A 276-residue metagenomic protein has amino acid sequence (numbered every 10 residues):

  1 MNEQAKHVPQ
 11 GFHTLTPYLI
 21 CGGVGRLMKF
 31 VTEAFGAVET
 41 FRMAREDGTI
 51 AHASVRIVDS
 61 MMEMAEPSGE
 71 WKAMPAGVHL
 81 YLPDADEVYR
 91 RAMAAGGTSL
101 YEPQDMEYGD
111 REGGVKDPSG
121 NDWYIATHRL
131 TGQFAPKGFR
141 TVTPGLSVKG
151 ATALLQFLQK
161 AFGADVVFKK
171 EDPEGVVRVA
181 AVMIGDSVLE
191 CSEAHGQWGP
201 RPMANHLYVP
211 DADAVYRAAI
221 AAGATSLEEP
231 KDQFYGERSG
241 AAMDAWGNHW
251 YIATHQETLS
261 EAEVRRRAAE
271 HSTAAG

Functional and structural regions predicted by a protein language model:
M1-M28, T40, A76-V78, Y124-Q156 (+3 more regions): N-terminal beta-strand motif that seeds the catalytic metal site of vicinal oxygen chelate
K6-P9, A53-S54, S68-E70, D105 (+3 more regions): Short secondary-structure boundary/capping segments
V8-G11, Y18-M62, G145-V188: Core segments of cupin and vicinal oxygen chelate
L15, I50, D110-E112, V142 (+2 more regions): Short loop/turn microsegments at loop-to-beta-strand junctions
G23-G25, R56-I57, M61, V78-S119 (+4 more regions): Vicinal oxygen chelate
M43, P67, Q104-D105, A194 (+1 more regions): Short loop/turn motifs that cap or connect beta-strands within the blades of beta-propeller-type repeat domains
E63-A65, G114, Y124, E190-S192 (+2 more regions): Conserved beta-strand in the GNAT
E70, E107-Y108, H128-G132, E174 (+3 more regions): A short acidic/small-residue loop/turn micro-motif
